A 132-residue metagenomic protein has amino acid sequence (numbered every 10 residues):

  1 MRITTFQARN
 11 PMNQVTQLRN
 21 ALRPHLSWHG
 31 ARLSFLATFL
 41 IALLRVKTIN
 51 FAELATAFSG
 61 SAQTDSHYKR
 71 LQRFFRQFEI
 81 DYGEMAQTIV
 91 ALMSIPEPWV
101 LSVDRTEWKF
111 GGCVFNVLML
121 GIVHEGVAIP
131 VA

Functional and structural regions predicted by a protein language model:
R2-A132: Conserved, well-structured functional cores that handle cations and Mg-NTP chemistry
